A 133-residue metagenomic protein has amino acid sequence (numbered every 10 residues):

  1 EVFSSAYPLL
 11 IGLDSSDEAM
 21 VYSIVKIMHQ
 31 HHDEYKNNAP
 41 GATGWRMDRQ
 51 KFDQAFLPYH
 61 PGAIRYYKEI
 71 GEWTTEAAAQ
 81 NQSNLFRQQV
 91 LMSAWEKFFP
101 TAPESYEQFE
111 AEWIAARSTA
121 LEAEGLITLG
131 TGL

Functional and structural regions predicted by a protein language model:
E1-M20: A bilobed periplasmic-binding-protein/Venus flytrap-type ligand-binding module shared by bacterial periplasmic
V21, H29-L133: An extracytoplasmic/periplasmic, membrane-proximal ligand-sensing/linker region
I24: A contiguous loop/helix-start segment that scaffolds small-molecule binding in enzyme catalytic cores
